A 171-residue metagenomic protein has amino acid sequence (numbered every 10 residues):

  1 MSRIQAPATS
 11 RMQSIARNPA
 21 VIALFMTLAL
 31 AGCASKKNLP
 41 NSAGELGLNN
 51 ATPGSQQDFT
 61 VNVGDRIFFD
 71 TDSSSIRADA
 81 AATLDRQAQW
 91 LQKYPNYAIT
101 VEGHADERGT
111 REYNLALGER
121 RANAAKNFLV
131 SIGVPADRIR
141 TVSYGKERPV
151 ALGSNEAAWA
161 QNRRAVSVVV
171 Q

Functional and structural regions predicted by a protein language model:
S2-I22: Bacterial N-terminal signal peptides that target proteins for export
A6-P7, P40, Q56, Q89 (+2 more regions): Helix-termini ("caps") and immediately adjacent flexible loops/tails, especially at membrane-solvent interfaces
A29-G32: C-terminal motif of bacterial Sec signal peptides marking the signal peptidase cleavage site
A34-A98: Periplasmic peptidoglycan-binding/tethering modules of Gram-negative envelope proteins
H104-V170: Periplasmic OmpA-like peptidoglycan-binding domain that tethers envelope proteins to the cell wall
